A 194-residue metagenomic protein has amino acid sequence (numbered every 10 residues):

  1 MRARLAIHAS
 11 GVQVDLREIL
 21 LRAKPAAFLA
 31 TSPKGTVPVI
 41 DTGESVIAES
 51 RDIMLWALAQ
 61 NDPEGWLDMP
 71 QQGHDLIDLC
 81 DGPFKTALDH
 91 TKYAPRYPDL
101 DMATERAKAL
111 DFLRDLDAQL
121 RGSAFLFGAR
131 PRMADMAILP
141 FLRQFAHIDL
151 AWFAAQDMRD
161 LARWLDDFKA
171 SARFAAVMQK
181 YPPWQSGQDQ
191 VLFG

Functional and structural regions predicted by a protein language model:
M1-L110, D117, G122-A124: GST-like domain detector, emphasizing the conserved glutathione-binding G-site in the N-terminal thioredoxin-like
G11-Q13, P98, F145-F153: Short helix-capping/linker segments at secondary-structure and domain boundaries
P63-W66, W152-Q156: Structural helix-adjacent loops and short alpha-helical linkers that scaffold large soluble proteins
T104-K108, Q156-A170: Extended, well-ordered alpha-helical scaffold segments
D115-L116, A146: Alpha-helical transmembrane segments in multipass membrane proteins, preferentially the mid-helix core
A118-A129, R173-M178: Surface-exposed helix-capping loop/turn segments at secondary-structure junctions
L126-A151, A162, F168: GST superfamily/GST-like fold recognition
K180-G194: Acidic/histidine-enriched, glycine/proline-rich intrinsically disordered or flexible terminal extensions
